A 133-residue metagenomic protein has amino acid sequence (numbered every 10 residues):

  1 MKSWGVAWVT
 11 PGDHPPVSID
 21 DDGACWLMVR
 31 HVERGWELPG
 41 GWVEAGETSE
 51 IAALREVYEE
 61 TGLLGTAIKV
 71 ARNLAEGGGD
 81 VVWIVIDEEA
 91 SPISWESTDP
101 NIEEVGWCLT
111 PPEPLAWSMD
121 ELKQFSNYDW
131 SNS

Functional and structural regions predicted by a protein language model:
M1, R30, T61-L63: Short amphipathic alpha-helical motifs in flexible or low-confidence regions
M1-W26, D80: Conserved N-terminal beta-strand and adjoining loop/helix that marks the start of the Nudix/MutT-like hydrolase domain
G5-V9, G35, L64-G65, A71: Glycine-centered flexibility motif
V9-G12, D22, G35, G46 (+1 more regions): Compositionally biased, intrinsically disordered low-complexity segments
T10-D13, M28-G35, A75-G78, I86-E88: Short, flexible beta-strand-to-coil junctions
D20-M28, E96-N101: Glycine-rich, flexible loop segments associated with nucleotide phosphate handling
E37-G41: A short gly/proline-enriched turn/hairpin at secondary-structure junctions
V43-N132: Unchanged
